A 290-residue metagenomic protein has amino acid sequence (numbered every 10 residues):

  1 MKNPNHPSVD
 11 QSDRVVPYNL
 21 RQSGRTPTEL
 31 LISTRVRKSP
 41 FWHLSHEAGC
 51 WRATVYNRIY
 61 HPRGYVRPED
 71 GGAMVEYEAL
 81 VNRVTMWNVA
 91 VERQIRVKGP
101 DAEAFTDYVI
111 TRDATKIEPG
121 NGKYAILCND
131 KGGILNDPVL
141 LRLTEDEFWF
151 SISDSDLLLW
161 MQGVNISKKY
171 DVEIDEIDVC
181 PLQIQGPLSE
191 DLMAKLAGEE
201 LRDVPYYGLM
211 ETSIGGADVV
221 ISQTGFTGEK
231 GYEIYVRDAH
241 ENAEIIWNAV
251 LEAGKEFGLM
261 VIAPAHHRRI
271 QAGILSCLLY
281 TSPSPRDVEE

Functional and structural regions predicted by a protein language model:
K2-S282, R286: Glycine/proline-enriched, intrinsically flexible loops and inter-domain linkers
V288-E290: N-terminal low-complexity segments that are often proline-rich with Ser/Thr-Pro
